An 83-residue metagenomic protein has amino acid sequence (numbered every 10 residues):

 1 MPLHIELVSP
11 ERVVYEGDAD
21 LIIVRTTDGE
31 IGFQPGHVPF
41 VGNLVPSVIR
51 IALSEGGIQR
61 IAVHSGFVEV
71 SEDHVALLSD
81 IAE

Functional and structural regions predicted by a protein language model:
P2-E83: Compact, glycine-rich, soluble single-domain proteins
